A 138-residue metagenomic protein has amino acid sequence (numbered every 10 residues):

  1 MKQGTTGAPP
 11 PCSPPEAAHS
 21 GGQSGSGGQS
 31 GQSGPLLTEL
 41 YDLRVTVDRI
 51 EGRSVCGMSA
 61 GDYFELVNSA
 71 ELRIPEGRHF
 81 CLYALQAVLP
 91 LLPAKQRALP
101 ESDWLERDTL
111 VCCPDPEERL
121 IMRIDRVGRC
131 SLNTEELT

Functional and structural regions predicted by a protein language model:
Q3-G34: Intrinsically disordered, low-complexity terminal tails and inter-domain linkers enriched for S/T/G/P/D/E
Q32-V45: Short, basic/aromatic beta-hairpin or loop at an interaction surface
E51-G52, S69-I74: Short, charged beta-turn/beta-strand-edge "cap" motif at the junction between a beta-strand and an adjacent loop
E76-K95: Short, compositionally biased
A98-T138: Short, compact, well-ordered microdomains
